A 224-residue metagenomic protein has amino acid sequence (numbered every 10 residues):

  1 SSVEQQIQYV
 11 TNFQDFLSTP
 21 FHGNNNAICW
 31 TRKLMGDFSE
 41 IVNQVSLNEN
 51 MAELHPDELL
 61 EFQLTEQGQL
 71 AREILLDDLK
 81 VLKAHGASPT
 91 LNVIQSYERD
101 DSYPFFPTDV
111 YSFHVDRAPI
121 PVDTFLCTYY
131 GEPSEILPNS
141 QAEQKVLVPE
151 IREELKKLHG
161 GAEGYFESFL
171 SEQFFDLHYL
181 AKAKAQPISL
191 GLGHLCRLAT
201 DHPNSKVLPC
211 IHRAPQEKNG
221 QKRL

Functional and structural regions predicted by a protein language model:
S1-G86: N-terminal auxiliary "cap/dimerization" subdomain that precedes the catalytic jelly-roll/cupin core of mononuclear
P20-H22, R117-I120, K218: Solvent-exposed alpha-helices and their adjacent loops that cap or buttress functional pockets in soluble metabolic
N24-A27, V122-F125, L192-G193, K222-R223: Short, surface-exposed beta-edge/turn micro-motifs
I28-T31, S88-V93, T124-C127, I136 (+1 more regions): A structural signal for short, well-ordered beta-strand segments and their strand-loop junctions that often border
S39, I136-P138, K206-V207: Short helix/loop capping segments that flank catalytic or ligand/cofactor-binding pockets
L64-D116: Extracellular-facing segments of soluble proteins and assemblies that are Gly/Ser/Thr-biased and enriched in aromatics
P107-G191: Catalytic core of non-heme Fe(II) oxygenases with the double-stranded beta-helix
Q173-L224: Catalytic core of Fe(II)/2-oxoglutarate
